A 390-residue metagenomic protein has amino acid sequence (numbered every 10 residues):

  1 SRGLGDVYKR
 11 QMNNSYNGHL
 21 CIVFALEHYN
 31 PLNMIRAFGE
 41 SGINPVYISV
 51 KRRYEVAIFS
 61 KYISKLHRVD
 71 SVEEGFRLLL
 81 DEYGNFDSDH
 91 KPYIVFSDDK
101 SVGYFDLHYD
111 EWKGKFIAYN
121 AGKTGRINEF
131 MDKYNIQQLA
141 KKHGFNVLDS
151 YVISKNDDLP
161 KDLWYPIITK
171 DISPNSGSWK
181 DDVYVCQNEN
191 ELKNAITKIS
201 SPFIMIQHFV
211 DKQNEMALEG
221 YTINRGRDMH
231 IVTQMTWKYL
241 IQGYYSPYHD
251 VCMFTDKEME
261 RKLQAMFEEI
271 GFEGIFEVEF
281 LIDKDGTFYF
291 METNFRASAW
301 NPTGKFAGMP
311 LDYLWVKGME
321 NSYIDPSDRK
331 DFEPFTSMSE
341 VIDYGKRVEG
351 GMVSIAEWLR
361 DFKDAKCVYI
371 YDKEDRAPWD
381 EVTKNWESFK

Functional and structural regions predicted by a protein language model:
S1-Y8: Short, small-residue-biased leader/transition segments that mark boundaries at the very start of proteins
K9-N120, E387: ATP-binding N-terminal substructure of ATP-dependent carboxylate-amine bond-forming enzymes
K61, N120-G122, P174-K180: Short glycine-enriched loop/turn motifs at secondary-structure junctions
I127-M205, N224-R225, K257-R261: Active-site nucleotide/adenylate-binding loops and adjacent lid/helix of ATP-dependent enzymes
I167, H230-I231, Y289-E292: Protein kinase-like catalytic core scaffold
Q187-N190, H208-G271, N294-M319: ATP-dependent carboxylate/phosphate-activation module, predominantly the ATP-grasp catalytic core and closely related
E273-D285: A short glycine-rich, hydrophobically flanked beta-strand micro-motif that places a catalytic Asp/Glu for divalent metal
K317-K390: Peripheral (often C-terminal) accessory segments that flank ATP-dependent C-N-forming ligase machineries
